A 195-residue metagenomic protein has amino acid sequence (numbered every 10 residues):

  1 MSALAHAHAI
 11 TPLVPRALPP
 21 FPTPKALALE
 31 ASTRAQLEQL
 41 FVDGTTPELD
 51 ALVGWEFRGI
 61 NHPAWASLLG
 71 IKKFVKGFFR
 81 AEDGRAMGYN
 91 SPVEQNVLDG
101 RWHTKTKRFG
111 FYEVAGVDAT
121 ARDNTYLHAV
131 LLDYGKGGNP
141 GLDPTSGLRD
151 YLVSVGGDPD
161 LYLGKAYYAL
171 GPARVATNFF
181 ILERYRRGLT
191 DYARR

Functional and structural regions predicted by a protein language model:
S2-R195: Soluble ligand-binding/transfer domains with enclosed cavities or grooves
